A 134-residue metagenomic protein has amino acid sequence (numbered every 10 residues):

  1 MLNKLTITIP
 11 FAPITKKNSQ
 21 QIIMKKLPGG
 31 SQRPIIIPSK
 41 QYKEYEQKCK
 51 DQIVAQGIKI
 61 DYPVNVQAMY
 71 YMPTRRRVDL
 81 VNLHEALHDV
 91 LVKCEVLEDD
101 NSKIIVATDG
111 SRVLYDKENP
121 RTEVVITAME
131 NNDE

Functional and structural regions predicted by a protein language model:
M1-E134: Acidic, proline/glycine-enriched N-terminal capping motif
